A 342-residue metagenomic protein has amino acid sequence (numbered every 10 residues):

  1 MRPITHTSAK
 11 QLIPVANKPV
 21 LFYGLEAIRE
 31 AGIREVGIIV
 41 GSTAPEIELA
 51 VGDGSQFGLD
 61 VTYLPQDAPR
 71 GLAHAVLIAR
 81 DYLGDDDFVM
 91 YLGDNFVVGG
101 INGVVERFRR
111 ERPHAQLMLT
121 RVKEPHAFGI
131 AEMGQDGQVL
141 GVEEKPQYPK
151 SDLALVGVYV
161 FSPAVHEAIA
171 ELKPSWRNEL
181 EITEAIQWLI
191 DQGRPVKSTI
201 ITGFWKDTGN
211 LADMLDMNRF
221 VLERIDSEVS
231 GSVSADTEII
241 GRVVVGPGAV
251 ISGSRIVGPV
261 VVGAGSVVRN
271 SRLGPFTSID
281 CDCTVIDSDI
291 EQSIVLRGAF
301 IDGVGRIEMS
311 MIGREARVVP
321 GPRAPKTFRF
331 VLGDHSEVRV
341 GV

Functional and structural regions predicted by a protein language model:
M1-R2: Short N-terminal binding/cap micro-motifs at the start of the first secondary-structure element
H6, I13-P14, K18-L92, F96-G103 (+3 more regions): Conserved N-terminal catalytic core of the sugar/cofactor nucleotidyltransferase
L12, A131-M133, S198: A structural signal for short hydrophobic beta-strand segments in well-ordered beta-sheet cores
G37-G41, M118-L119, I294, M311: Short internal beta-strands
S42, V160-F161, G209: A conserved hydrophobic position in a structured secondary element of the catalytic/binding core that shapes
D94, R121, N210: Active-site glycine-centered loops adjacent to acidic/histidine catalytic or metal-binding residues that shape
V97-W176: Conserved core of the sugar-phosphate nucleotidyltransferase
Q138, A164, E171-V342: Left-handed beta-helix
